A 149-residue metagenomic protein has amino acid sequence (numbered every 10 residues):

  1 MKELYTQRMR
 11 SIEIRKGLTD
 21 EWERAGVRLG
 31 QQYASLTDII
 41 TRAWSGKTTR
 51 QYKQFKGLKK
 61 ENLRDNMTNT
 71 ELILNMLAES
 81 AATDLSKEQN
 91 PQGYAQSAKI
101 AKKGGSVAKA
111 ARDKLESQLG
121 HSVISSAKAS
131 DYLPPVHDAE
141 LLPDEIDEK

Functional and structural regions predicted by a protein language model:
M1-K149: Positively charged, phosphate-engaging catalytic surfaces used for nucleic-acid and nucleotide handling
